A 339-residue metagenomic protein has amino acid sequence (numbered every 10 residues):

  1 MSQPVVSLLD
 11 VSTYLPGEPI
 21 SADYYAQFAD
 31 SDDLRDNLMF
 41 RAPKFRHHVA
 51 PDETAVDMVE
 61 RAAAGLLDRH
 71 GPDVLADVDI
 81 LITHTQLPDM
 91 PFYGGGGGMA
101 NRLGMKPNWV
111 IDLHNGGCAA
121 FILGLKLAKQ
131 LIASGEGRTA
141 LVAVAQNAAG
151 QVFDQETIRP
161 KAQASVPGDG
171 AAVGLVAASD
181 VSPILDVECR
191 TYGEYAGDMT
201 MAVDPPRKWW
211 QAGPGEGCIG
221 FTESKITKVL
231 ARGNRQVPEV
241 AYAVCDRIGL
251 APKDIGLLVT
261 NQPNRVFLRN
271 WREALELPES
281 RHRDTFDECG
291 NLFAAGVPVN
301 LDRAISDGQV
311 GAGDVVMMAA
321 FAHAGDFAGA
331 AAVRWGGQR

Functional and structural regions predicted by a protein language model:
M1-D52, E156-A231, E239, A332-R339: Condensing-enzyme catalytic core mediating Claisen C-C bond formation in acyl metabolism
L8, E53-G116, R247-L268, A274: Conserved beta-ketoacyl condensing-enzyme motif
L9-D10, H114, A140-Q146, V176 (+1 more regions): Short beta-strand segments
I20, F92-G94, L123-L125, Q151-E156 (+1 more regions): Short acidic, glycine/serine/threonine-rich loops at helix termini
D30-L38, P91-G104, A143-F153, W210-G215 (+1 more regions): Acidic-glycine-rich active-site phosphate/pyrophosphate-binding loop
L34-N37, T54-H70, R232-R247, V299-A304: Short, well-ordered amphipathic alpha-helical segments that serve as non-catalytic structural scaffolds within diverse
V56, E60, L87-P88, K106 (+4 more regions): Claisen-condensing/thiolase-fold acyl-transfer catalytic domains that form or cleave C-C bonds in fatty acid
G135-G168: Flexible, glycine-rich active-site loops centered on histidine and acidic residues that chelate a metal or position
